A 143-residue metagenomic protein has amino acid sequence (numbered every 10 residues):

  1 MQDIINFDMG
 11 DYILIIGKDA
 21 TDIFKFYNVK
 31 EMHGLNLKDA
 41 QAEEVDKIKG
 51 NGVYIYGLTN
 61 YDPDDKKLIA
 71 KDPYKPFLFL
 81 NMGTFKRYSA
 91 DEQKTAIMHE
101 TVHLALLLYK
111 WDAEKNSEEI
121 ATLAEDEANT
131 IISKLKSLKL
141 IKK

Functional and structural regions predicted by a protein language model:
M1-E31, D65, P73-F77, T84-F85 (+1 more regions): N-terminal low-structure segments adjacent to metalloprotease catalytic domains across cellular compartments
H33-D91, L104: Active-site scaffold of zinc-dependent metalloenzymes
H33-N36, M98-T101, E114: Short, low-complexity, polar/charged sequence segments that are solvent-exposed and flexible
Y88, D112-A113: A generic structural signal for short coil/turn motifs at secondary-structure boundaries
D91-E92, A96, K115-E119: Short, conserved micro-motifs enriched in small and acidic residues
T95-L107: Active-site recognition of the HExxH zinc-binding catalytic motif
A113-K143: Post-HExxH zinc-binding segment in Zn-dependent metallohydrolases
